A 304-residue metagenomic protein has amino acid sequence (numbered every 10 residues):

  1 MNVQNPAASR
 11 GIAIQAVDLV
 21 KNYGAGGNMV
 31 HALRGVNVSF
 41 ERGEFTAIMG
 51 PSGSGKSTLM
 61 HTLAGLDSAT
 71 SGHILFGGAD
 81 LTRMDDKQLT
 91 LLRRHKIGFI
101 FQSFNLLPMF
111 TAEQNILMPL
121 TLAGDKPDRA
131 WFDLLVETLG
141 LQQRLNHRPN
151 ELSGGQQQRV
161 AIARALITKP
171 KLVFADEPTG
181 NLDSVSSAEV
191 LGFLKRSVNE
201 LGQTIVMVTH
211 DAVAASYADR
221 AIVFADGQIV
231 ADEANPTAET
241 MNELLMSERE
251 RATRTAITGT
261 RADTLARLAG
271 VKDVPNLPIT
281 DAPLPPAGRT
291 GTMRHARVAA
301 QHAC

Functional and structural regions predicted by a protein language model:
M1-S9: Pre-NBD coupling/linker segments of ABC/ABC-like ATPases
G11-Y217, F224: ABC family nucleotide-binding domain
Q228-T255: Conserved beta-strand-loop-alpha-helix hinge in the C-terminal portion of ABC ATPase nucleotide-binding domains
R261-T264, D273: Intrinsically disordered, low-complexity serine/threonine-rich regulatory regions of eukaryotic proteins
L265-A266, D281: Intrinsically disordered, low-complexity charged/polar segments
V274-A282, G288: Hydrophobic, regular-secondary-structure patches
P285-C304: Long, low-complexity, intrinsically disordered segments
